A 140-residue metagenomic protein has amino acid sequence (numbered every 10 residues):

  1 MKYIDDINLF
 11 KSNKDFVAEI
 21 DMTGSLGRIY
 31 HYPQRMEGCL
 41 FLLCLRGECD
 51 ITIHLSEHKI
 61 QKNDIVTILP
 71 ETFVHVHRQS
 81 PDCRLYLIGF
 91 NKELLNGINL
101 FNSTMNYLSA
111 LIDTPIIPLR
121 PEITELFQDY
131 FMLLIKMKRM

Functional and structural regions predicted by a protein language model:
M1-K59: Generic protein-terminus/edge-of-domain signal
C44-R46, L69, Q79: A short, compositionally biased micro-patch
L55-L69: Short acidic-glycine-tyrosine-enriched beta hairpin
I68-L69, F90, L119: A conserved hydrophobic position in a structured secondary element of the catalytic/binding core that shapes
T72-E93, N99: Ligand-binding loop in jelly-roll beta-barrel domains
C83-R84, N96-I112: A short alpha->loop->secondary-structure connector
S109-M140: Amphipathic alpha-helical segments enriched in hydrophobic/aromatic residues interleaved with Lys/Arg
